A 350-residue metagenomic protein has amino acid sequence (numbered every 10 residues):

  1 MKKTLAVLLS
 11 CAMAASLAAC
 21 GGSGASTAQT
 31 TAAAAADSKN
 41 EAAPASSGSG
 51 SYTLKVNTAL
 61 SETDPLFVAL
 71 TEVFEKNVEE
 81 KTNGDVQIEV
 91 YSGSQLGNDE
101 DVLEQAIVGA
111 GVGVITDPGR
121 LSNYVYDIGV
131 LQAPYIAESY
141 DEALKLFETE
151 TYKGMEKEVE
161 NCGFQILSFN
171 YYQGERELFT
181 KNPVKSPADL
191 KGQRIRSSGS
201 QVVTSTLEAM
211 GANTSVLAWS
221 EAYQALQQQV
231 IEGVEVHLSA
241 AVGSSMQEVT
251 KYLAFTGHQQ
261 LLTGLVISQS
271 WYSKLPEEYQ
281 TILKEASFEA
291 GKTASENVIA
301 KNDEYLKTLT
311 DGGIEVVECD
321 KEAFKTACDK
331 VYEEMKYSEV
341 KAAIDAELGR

Functional and structural regions predicted by a protein language model:
M1-T53, R350: Short, low-complexity disordered leader/linker segments with a strong preference for bacterial N-terminal type II
A15, E150-G154, V202, E339: Transmembrane alpha-helix boundary/anchor motif
A15-A18, G154, G291-A294: A short hydrophobic/aromatic micro-motif that marks alpha-helical segments and, especially, helix-coil
A15-S16, V68, Y152, L207: Residues in and immediately flanking transmembrane alpha helices
G21-A25, A45-D141, V159-R350: N-terminal secretory/targeting leader peptides
K145-F164: Hinge/lid segment of periplasmic solute-binding proteins
